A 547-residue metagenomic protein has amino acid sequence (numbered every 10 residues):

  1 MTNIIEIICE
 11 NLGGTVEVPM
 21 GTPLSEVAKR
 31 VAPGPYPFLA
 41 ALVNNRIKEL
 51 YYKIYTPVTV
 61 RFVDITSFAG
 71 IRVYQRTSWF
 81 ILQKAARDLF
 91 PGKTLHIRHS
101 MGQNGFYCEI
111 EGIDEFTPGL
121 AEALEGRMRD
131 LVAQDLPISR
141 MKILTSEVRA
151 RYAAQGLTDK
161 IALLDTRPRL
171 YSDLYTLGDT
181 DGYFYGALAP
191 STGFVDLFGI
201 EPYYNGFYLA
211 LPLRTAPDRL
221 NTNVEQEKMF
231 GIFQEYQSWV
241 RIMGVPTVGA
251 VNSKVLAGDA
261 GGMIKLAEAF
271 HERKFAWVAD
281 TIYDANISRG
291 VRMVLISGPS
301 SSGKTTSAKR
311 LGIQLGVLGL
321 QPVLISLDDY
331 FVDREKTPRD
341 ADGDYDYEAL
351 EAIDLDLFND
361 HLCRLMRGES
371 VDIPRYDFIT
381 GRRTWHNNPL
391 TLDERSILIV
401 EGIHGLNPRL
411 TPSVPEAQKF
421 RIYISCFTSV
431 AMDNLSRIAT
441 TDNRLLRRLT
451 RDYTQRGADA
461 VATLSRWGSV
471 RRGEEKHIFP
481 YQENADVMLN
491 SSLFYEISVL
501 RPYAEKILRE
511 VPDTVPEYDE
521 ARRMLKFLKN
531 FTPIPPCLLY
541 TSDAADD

Functional and structural regions predicted by a protein language model:
Y52-Y55, T59-I71, A85, T94-Q103 (+3 more regions): Auxiliary tRNA-acceptor-end handling modules of aminoacyl-tRNA synthetases
I296: Hydrophobic anchor at the beta1->P-loop junction of P-loop NTPases
K304: Conserved lysine of the Walker
S307, L311: Hydrophobic positions on the alpha1 helix immediately C-terminal to the Walker A/P-loop
L318-R334: Short beta-strand-centered segment that lines the nucleotide-binding/catalytic pocket of NTP-utilizing
T337-Y376: Conserved nucleotide-sensing/catalytic segment adjacent to the nucleotide-binding pocket in NTP-handling enzymes
G402-R447, E475-N484, R501: ATP-dependent NMP and nucleoside kinases share a basic, alpha-helical "lid"
Y540-D547: Conserved small/polar residues in nucleotide/adenosyl-binding loops
